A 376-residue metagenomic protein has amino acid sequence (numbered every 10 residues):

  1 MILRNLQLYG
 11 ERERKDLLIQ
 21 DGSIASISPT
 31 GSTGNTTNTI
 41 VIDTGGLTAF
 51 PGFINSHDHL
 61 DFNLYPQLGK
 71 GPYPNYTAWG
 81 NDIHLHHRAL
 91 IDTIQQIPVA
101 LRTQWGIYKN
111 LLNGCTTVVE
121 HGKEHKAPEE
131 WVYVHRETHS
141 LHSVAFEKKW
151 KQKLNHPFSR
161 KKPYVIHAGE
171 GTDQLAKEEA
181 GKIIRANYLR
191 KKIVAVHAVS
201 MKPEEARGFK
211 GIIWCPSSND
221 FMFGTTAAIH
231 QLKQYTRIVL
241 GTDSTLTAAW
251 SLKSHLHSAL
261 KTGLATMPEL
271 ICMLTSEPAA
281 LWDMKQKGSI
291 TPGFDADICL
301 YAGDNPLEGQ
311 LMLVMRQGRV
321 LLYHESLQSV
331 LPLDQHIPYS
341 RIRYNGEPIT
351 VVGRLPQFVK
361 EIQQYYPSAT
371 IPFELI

Functional and structural regions predicted by a protein language model:
M1-D21, A25-N35, T77, H84 (+5 more regions): Active-site microenvironment of metallo-dependent hydrolases
L6, G22, G46, H57 (+10 more regions): Divalent metal-coordination and catalytic microenvironments
I19, D43-T44, N55, M315: Short, acidic, Ser/Thr-enriched surface-loop or helix-capping motifs
T44-G106: Metal-associated gating/positioning segment near the N- to mid-region
L60-Q67, G71, L175, S251 (+1 more regions): Short, function-defining helix-loop hinge/capping sites that tune catalysis or transport
H121, H125-T247, G263-L264: Active-site core of metal-dependent hydrolases
Y188, A228-Y301, L307, M312-R319: His/Asp/Glu-enriched, well-ordered alpha-helical/loop segment that forms or immediately abuts the divalent-metal
